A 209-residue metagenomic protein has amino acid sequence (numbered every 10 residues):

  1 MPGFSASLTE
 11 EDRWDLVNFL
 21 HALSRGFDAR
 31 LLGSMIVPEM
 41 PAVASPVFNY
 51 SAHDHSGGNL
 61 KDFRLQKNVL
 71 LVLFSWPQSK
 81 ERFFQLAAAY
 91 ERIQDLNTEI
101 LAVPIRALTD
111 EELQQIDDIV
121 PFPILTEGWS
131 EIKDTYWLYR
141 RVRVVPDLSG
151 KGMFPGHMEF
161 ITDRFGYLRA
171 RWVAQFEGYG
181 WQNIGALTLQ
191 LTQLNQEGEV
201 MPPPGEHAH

Functional and structural regions predicted by a protein language model:
M1-V17, L23: Axial heme c-ligation environment in periplasmic c-type cytochrome domains
P2, G58-K61, R169-A170: Generic structural signal for well-ordered beta-strand positions
N18-V43, K67-N68, P146-H209: Thiol-/selenol-based redox modules, centered on thioredoxin-like and closely related oxidoreductase domains
G26-D62, E81, Q85: N-terminal "domain-start" segment that seeds a small globular fold
V72-Q78: Aromatic-flanked redox-active Cys/Sec active sites in thiol-based oxidoreductases, especially the WC-centered
K80-T135: Structural microenvironment flanking redox-active thiols in thiol-disulfide oxidoreductases
W129-G152: Short, basic/aromatic recognition patches
